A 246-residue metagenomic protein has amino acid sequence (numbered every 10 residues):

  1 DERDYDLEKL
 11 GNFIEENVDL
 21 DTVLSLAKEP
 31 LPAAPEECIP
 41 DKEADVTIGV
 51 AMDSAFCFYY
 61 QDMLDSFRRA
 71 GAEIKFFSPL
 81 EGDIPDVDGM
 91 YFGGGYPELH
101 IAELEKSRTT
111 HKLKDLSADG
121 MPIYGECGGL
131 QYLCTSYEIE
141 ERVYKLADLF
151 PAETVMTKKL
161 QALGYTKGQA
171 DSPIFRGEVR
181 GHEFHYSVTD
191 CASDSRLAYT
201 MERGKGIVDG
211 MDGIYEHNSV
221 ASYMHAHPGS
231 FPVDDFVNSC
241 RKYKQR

Functional and structural regions predicted by a protein language model:
D1-N12, D88-G93, G164-T166: Short, surface-exposed amphipathic charged segments that create phosphate/polyanion-binding patches used for binding
D1-P40: Internal gly/pro-rich beta-alpha loop/helix module that stabilizes soluble enzyme cofactors or their anionic handles
N17, K42-A44, F56-I74, P79 (+1 more regions): C-terminal and late-domain segments of enzyme folds
V46-A118: Phosphate-binding active sites in nucleotide-utilizing proteins
S54-F56, E81, Y96-E98, Q131 (+4 more regions): Short, glycine-/Ser/Thr-/acidic-enriched flexible segments
M90, E126, A147, F184 (+1 more regions): Hydrophobic, well-ordered secondary-structure elements that form the walls of internal hydrophobic environments
F92-Y96, G129, H217: Short acidic (Asp/Glu) and glycine-rich catalytic loops that position anionic groups and cofactors
P97-S172: Cysteine-nucleophile active-site neighborhood
